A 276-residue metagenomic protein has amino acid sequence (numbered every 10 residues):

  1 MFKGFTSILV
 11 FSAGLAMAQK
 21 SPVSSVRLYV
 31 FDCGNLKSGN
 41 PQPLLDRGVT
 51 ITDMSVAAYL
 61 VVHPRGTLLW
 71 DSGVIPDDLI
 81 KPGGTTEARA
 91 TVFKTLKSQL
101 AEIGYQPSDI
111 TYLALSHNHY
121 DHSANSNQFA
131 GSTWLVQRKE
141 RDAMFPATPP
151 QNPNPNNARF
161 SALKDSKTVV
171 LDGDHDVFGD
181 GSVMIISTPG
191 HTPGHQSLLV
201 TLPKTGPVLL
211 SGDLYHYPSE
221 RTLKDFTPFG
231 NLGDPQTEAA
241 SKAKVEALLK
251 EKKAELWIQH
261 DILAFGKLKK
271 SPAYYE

Functional and structural regions predicted by a protein language model:
M1-T6: Bacterial N-terminal signal peptides that target proteins for export
L9-A18: Hydrophobic h-region of N-terminal signal peptides that target proteins for export in Gram-negative bacteria
K20-S25, T91-D109, Q137-S187, D234-K253: Metallo-beta-lactamase
C33-G34, S72-V74, N118, K139 (+3 more regions): Active-site metal-binding loops of divalent metal-dependent hydrolases
G34-S98, S197-Y215: Conserved beta-strand hairpin/beta-sheet module of binuclear metal-dependent hydrolase folds, prominently
P76, A88-S98, L199, K204-E276: Cap/insert and terminal regions of metallo-dependent hydrolase folds
K81-V136: Active-site metal-binding motif and surrounding structural segment of the metallo-beta-lactamase
L113-S123, T188-H195, I258-I262: Histidine-centered catalytic micro-motifs
